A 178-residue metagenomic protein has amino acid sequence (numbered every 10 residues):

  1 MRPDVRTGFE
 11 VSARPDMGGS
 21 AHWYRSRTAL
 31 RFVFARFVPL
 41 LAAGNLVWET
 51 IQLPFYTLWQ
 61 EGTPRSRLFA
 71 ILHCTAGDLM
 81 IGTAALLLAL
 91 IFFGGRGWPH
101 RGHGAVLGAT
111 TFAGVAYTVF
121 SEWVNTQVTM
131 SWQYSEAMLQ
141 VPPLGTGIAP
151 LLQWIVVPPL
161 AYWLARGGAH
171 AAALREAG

Functional and structural regions predicted by a protein language model:
R2-G178: Aromatic-rich, lipid-facing transmembrane alpha helices and their immediate juxtamembrane interface loops in integral
